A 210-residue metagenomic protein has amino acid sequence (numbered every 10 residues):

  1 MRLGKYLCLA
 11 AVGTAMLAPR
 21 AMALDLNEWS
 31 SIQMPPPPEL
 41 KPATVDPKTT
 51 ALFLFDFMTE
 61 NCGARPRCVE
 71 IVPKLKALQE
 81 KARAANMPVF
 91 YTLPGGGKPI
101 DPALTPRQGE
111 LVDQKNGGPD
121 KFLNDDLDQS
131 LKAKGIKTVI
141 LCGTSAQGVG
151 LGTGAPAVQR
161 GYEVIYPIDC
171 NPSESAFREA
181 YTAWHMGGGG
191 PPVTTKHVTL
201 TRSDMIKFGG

Functional and structural regions predicted by a protein language model:
M1-C8: Bacterial N-terminal signal peptides that target proteins for export
C8-M16: Hydrophobic helical h-region of N-terminal Sec-dependent signal peptides in bacterial secretory/periplasmic proteins
A18-R20: N-terminal signal peptide c-region/cleavage motif recognized by signal peptidases
A23-A51, E80, G96-G210: Active-site-adjacent betaalpha module
F53-F55: Short hydrophobic beta-strand that contains or immediately precedes a catalytic carboxylate
M58-G63: Short acidic, Gly/Ser-rich segments with clustered Asp/Glu that frequently serve as metal-coordination loops in enzyme
R65-A82: …and closely analogous acidic/polar surface helices at protein-protein or active-site interfaces in A-domain-like
Q79-G97: Von Willebrand factor
